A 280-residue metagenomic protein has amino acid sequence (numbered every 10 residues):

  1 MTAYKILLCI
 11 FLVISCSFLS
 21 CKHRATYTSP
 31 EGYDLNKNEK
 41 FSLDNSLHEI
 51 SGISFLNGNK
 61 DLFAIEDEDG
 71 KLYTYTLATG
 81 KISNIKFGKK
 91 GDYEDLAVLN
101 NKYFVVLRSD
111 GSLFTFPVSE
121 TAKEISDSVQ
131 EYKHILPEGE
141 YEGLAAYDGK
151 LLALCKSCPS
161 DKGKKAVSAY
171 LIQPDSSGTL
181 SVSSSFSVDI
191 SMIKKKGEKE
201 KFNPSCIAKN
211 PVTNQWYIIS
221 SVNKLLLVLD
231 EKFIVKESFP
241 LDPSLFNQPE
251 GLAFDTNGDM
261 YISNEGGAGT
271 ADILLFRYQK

Functional and structural regions predicted by a protein language model:
M1-E31: Bacterial Sec-dependent N-terminal signal peptides
C21-K280: Sequence/structural signature of beta-propeller domains
